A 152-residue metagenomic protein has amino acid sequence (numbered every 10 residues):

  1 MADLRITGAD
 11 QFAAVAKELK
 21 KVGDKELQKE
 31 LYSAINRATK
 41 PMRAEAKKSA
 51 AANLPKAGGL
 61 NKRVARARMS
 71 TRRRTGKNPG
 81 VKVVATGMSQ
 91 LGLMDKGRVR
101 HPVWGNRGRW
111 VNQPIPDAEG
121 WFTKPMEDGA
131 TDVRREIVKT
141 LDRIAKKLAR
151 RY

Functional and structural regions predicted by a protein language model:
M1-G80, W104-Y152: Short, Lys/Arg-rich flexible segments
T75-V103: Mid-chain, well-packed structural core segment of small domains
